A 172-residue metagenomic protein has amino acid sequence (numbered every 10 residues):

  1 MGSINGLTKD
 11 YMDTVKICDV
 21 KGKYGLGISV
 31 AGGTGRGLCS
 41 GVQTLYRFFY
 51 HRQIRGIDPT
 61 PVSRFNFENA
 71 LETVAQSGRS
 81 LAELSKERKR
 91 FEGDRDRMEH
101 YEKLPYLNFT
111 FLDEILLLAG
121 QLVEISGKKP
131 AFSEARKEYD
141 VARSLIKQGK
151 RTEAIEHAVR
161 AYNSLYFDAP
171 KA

Functional and structural regions predicted by a protein language model:
M1-R52: Helix-loop-strand module that forms the ligand-binding subsite of alpha/beta enzymes
Y50, I54-E153, P170: Glycine-rich phosphate/pyrophosphate-binding loop and the adjoining helix
Y139, I146, A158-V159, L165: Inward-facing hydrophobic residues that define packing positions of alpha-helical scaffold repeats
S164-F167, K171: C-terminal non-catalytic interaction/assembly regions of soluble proteins
